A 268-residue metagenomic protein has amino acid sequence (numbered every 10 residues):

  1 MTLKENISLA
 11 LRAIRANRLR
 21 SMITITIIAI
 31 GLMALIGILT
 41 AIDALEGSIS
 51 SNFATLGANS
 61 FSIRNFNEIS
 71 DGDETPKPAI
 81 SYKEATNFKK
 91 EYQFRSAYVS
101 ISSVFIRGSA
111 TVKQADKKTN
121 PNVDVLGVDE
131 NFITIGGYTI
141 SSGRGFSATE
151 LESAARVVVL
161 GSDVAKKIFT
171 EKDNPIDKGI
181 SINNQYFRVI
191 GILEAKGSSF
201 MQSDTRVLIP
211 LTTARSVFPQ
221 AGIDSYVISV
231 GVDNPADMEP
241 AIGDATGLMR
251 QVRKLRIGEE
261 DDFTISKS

Functional and structural regions predicted by a protein language model:
M1-K4, R250-S268: Membrane-helix entry/capping segments
L3-R15, E84, F88: A short amphipathic helical element positioned immediately N-terminal to and/or at the very start of a transmembrane
S8-M22, S96, V125: A generic "structured core" feature
L19-A44: Short, strongly hydrophobic transmembrane alpha-helices
A29, V227-S229, T264: Short aromatic/hydrophobic contact patches that present stacked aromatics for nucleic-acid/ligand binding
I42-D124, N131-T134, K167, R215-S216 (+2 more regions): Hydrophobic, regular-secondary-structure patches
L126, N131-F146, A154-R256: Mid-to-C-terminal secondary-structure elements that act as membrane-proximal/extracytoplasmic interface segments
